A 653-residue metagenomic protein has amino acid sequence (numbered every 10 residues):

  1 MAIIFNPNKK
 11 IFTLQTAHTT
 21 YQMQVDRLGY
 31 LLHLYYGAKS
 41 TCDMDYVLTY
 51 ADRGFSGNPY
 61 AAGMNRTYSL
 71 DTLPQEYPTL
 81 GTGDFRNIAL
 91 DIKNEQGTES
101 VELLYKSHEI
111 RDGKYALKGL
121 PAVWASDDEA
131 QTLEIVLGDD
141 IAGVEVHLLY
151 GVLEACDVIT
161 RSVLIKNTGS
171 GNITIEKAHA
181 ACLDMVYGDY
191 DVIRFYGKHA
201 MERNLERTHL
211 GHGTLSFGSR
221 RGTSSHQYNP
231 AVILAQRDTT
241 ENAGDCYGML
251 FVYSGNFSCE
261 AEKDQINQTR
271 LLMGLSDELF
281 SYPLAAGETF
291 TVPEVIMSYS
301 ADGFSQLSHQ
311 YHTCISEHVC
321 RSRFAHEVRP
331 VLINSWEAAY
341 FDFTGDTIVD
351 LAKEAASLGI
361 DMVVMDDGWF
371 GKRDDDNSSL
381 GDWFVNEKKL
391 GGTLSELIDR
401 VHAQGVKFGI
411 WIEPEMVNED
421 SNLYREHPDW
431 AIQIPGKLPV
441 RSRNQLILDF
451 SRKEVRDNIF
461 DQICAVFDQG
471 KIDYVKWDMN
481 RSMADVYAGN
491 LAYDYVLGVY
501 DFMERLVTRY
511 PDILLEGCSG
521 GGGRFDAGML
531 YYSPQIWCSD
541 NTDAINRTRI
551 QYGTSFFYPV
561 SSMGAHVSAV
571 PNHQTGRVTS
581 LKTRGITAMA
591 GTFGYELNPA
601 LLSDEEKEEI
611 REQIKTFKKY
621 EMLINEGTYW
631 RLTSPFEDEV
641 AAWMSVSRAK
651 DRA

Functional and structural regions predicted by a protein language model:
M1-F12, Q268-A285, D512: Short acidic, Pro/Gly- and aromatic-enriched capping/linker segments at domain boundaries
M1-K10, H199, V507, W630-T633: Short, Gly/Pro- and small/polar-rich lid/capping loops
F5, K10-T13, A17, Y21 (+2 more regions): Polysaccharide-binding surfaces and accessory modules of carbohydrate-active proteins
D91, T98-Y105, Y282-A301: Short Pro-Gly-centered flexible turn/kink motifs
E241, P635-A653: Carbohydrate-binding surface patches
F324-C464, Y474: Aromatic-lined carbohydrate-binding/catalytic grooves of carbohydrate-active enzymes
N386-T393, D399, A403, Y424-K582 (+2 more regions): Active-site neighborhood of glycoside hydrolase catalytic domains
G591, L597-T633: Aromatic- and carboxylate-lined catalytic core of secreted/periplasmic carbohydrate-active enzymes
